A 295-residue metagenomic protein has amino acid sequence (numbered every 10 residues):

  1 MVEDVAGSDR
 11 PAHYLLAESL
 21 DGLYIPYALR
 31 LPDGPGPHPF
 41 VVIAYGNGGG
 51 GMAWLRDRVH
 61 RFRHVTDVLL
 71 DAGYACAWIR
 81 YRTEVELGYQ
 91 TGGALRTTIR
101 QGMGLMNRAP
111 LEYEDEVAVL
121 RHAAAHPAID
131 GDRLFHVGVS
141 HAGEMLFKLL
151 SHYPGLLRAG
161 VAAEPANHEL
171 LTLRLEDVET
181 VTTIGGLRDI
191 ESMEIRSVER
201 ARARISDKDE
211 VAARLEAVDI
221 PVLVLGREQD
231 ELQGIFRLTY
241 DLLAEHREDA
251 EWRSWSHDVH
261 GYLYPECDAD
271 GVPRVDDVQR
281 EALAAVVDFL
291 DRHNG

Functional and structural regions predicted by a protein language model:
V2-G34: N-terminal cap/lid segment of alpha/beta-hydrolase-fold proteins
P37-G48: Short beta-strand element of the alpha/beta-hydrolase
N47-E114, A124, Y264-G271: Cap/lid segment of the alpha/beta-hydrolase catalytic domain
I129-S140: Alpha/beta-hydrolase fold nucleophile elbow
F147-V198: Hydrolase active-site cap/lid region
V218, V224-G226: Short beta-strand/loop motif that positions the catalytic acidic residue of the alpha/beta-hydrolase fold
E231-R237: Conserved alpha/beta-hydrolase "acid-adjacent" motif
D249-G295: C-terminal catalytic histidine-bearing segment of alpha/beta-hydrolase fold enzymes
